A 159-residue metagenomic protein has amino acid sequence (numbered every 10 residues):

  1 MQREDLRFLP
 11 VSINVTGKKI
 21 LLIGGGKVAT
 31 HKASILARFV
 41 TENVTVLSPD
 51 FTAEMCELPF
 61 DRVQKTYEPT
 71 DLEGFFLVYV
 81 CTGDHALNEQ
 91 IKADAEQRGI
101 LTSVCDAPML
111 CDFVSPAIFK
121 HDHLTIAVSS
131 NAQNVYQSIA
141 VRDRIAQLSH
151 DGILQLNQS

Functional and structural regions predicted by a protein language model:
M1-L58, R62-Q64: Hydrophobic, well-ordered beta-alpha structural blocks that scaffold small-molecule cofactor pockets
V15, D71-E73: A short, aliphatic-rich alpha-helical micro-motif
K19, F76-L77: Structural motif
K27-V28, A86, A132: Residue-level detector of alpha-helix initiation sites
K65-P69: Conserved SAM/SAH-binding loop
L77-C81, N88-V114: ADP-ribose/adenylate-binding Rossmann-like module
T82-G83, S130: Short glycine-/small-residue-rich Rossmann-like dinucleotide-binding loops
S115-S159: Adenosine-phosphate binding glycine-rich loop
